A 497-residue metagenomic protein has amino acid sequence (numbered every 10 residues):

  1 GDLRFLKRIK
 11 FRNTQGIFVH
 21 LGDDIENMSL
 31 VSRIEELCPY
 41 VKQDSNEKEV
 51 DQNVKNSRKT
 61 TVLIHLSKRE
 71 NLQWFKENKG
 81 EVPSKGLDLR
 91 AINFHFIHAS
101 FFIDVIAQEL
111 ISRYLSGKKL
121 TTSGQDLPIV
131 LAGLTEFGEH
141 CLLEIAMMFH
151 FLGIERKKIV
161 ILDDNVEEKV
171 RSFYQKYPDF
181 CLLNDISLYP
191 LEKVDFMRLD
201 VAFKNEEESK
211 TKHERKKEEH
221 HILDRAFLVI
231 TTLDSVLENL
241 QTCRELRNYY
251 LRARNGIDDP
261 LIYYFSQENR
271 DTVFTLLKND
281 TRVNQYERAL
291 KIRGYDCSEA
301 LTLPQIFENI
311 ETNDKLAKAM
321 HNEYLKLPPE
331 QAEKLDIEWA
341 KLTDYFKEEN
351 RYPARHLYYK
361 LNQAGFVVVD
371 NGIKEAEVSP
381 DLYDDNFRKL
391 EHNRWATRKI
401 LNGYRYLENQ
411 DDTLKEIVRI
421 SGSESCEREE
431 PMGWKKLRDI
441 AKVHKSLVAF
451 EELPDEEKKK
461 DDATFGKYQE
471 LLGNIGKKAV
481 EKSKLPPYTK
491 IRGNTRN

Functional and structural regions predicted by a protein language model:
G1-K389, N393, G403-Y404, N409-D412 (+2 more regions): Cytosolic regulatory regions of ion transport systems
Y358-L361, K399, Q469-L472: A structural signal for well-ordered alpha-helices, especially hydrophobic packing surfaces of coiled-coils
L407-S446: Surface-exposed intrinsically disordered loops and tails
A441, V480-L485: Glycine-rich, flexible loop motifs
K442-L472: Amphipathic alpha-helical binding modules
G476-K477: Charge-dense, low-complexity polyampholytic segments
K490-N497: Non-Sec secretion/translocation targeting segments of pathogen effectors
